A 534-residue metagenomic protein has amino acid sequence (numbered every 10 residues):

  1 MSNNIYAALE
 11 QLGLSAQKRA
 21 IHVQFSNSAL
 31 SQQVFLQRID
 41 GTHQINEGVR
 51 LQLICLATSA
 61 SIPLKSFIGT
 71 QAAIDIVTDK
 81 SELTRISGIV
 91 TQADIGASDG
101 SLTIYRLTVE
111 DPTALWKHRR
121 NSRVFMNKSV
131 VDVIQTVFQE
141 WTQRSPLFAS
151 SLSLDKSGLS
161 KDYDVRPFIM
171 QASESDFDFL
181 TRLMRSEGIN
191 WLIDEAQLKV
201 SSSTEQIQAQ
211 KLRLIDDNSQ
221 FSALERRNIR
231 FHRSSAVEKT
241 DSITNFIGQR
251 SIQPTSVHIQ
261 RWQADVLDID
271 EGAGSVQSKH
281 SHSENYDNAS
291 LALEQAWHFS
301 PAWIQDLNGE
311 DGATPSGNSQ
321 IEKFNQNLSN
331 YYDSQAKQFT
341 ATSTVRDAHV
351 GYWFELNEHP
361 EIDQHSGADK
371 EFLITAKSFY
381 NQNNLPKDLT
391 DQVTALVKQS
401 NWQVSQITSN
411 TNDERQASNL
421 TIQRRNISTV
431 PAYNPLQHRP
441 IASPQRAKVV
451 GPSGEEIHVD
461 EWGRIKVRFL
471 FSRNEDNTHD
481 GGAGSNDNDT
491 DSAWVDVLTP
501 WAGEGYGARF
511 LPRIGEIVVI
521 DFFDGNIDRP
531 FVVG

Functional and structural regions predicted by a protein language model:
M1-G534: Amphipathic alpha-helical and helix-coil boundary elements used as assembly and membrane-proximal scaffolds
